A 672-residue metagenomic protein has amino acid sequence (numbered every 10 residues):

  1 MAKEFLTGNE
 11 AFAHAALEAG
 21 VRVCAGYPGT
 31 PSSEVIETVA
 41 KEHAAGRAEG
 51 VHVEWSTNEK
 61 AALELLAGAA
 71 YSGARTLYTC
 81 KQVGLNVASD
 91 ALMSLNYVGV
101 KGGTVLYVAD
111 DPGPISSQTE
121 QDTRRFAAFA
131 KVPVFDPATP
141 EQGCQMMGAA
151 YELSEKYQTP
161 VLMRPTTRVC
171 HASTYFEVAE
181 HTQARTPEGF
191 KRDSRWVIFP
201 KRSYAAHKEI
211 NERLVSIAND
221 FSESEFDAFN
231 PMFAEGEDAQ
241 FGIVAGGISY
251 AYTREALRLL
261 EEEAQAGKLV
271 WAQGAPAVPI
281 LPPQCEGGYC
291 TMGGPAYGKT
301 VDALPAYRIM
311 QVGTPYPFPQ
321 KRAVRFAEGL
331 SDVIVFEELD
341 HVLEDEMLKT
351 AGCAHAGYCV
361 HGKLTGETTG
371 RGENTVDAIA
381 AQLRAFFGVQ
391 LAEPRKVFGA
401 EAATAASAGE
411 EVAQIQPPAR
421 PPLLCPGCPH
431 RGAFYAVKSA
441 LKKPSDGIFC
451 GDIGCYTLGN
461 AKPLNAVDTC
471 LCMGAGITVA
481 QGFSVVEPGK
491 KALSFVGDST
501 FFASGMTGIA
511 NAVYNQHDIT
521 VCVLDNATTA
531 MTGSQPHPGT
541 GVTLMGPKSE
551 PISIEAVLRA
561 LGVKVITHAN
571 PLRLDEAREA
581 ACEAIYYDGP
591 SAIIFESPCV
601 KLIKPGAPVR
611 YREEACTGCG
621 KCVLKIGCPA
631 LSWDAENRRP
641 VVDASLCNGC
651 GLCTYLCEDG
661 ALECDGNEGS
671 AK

Functional and structural regions predicted by a protein language model:
M1-P140, R168, G236-Q240, L259 (+3 more regions): Thiamine diphosphate
A2-N9, A19, P137, E141-L424 (+3 more regions): Flexible, low-complexity linker and terminal segments
V35-T38, L65-A67, A88-L92, P114-Q121 (+14 more regions): Short acidic, glycine/serine/threonine-rich loops at helix termini
G50-V51, A109-G113, A130-F135, S331 (+7 more regions): Short beta-alpha connecting loops at secondary-structure transitions that line or flank enzyme active sites
T79-C80, V105-A109, L162-T166, V244 (+4 more regions): Short beta-strand segments
D111-P160, T166, R192-S194, I198-K201 (+5 more regions): Conserved thiamine diphosphate
N460-I594, K604-P605: Thiamine diphosphate
